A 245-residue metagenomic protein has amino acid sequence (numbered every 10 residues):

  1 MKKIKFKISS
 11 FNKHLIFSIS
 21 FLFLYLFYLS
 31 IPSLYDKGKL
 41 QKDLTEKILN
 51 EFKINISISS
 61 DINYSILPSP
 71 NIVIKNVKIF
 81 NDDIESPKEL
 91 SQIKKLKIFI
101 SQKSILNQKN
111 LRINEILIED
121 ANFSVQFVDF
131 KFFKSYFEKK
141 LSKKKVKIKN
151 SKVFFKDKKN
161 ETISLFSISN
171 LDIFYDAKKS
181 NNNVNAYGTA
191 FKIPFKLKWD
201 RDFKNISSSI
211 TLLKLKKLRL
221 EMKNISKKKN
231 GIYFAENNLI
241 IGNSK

Functional and structural regions predicted by a protein language model:
M1-F52: N-terminal type II signal-anchor transmembrane helix that functions as the membrane-insertion/stop-transfer segment
L15-F17, S33-K42, K47, I62-K159 (+4 more regions): Flexible beta-edge/linker motif
I54-S60: A short, amphipathic edge element
N76-I79, V184-T189, S208-L213, N237-I240: Short beta-strand segments that buttress and anchor functional surface loops
S86, D120, A190-P194, L215-K217 (+1 more regions): Glycine-centered tight beta-turn/hairpin loop motif at sheet-sheet or coil-to-beta transitions
V153, S208-T211, L218-L220, F234-N238: Transmembrane beta-strand segments that form the barrel wall of outer-membrane beta-barrel proteins
N181-N182, Y187-S208: Contiguous, well-ordered beta-strand patches that form the walls/edges of small beta-barrel/beta-sandwich domains
K228-Y233, N237, G242: Extracytoplasmic/luminal low-complexity segments enriched in Pro/Gly and acidic/polar residues that act as flexible
